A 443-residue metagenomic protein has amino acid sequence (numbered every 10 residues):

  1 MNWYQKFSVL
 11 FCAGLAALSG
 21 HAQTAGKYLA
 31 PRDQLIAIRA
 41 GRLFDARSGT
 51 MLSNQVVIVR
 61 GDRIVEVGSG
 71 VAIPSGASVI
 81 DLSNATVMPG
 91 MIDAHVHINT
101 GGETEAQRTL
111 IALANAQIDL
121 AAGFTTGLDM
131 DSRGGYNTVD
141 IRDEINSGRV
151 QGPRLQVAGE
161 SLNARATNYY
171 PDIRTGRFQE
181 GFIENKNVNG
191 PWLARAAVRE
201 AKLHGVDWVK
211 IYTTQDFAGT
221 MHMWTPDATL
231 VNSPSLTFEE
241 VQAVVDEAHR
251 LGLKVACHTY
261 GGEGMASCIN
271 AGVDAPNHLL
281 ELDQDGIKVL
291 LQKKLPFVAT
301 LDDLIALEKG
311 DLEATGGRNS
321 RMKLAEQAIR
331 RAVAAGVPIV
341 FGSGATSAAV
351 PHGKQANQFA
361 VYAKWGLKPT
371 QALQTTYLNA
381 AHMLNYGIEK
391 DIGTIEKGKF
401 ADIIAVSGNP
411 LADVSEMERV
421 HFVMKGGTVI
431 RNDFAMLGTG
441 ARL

Functional and structural regions predicted by a protein language model:
M1-F11: Bacterial N-terminal signal peptides that target proteins for export
A13-H21: Hydrophobic h-region of N-terminal signal peptides that target proteins for export in Gram-negative bacteria
T24, L82-N99, R108-L253, G286-K288 (+1 more regions): Divalent-metal coordination cores built from histidine and acidic residues
A25-Q34, L43, S48-M88, T439: Histidine-rich, glycine-flanked metal-binding segment
G41, T376, I395-A441: C-terminal cap of metal-dependent C-N hydrolases
G102-A106, T138-V139, T167-Y169, T220-M223 (+7 more regions): Histidine/acidic-residue-rich catalytic or RNA/ligand-binding cores of hydrolases and nuclease-related proteins
R250, R321-N409: His/Asp/Glu-enriched, well-ordered alpha-helical/loop segment that forms or immediately abuts the divalent-metal
I269-A275, L291-F297, G336-V337, L367: Glycine-enriched alpha-helix->loop->beta-strand junction motifs that scaffold or abut catalytic
